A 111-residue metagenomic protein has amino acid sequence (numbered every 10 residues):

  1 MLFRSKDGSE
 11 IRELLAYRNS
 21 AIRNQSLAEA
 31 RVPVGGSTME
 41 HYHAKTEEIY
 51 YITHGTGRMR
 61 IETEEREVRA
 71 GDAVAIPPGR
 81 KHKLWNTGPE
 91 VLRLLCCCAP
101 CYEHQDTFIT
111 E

Functional and structural regions predicted by a protein language model:
M1-Q25, M39, D106-E111: A short, N-terminal "cap"/entry segment at the start of jelly-roll beta-barrel domains of the cupin/DSBH fold
E10, R23-A28, T38, E48 (+3 more regions): A generic structural signal for short beta-strands and their flanking turns/coil linkers
R23, P78-H104: Ligand-binding loop in jelly-roll beta-barrel domains
E29-P33, Y42-M59, C97: Short, conserved beta-strand element in jelly-roll/cupin
V34, K45-T46, E64, R80-K81 (+1 more regions): A generic "binding-loop/recognition-motif" signal
S37-M39, R58, V74, P78-L84: Histidine-centered metal-chelating micro-motifs
T38-A44, W85-T87, T107: Short histidine-centered beta-strand/loop micro-motifs that create catalytic or ligand/metal-coordination sites
T63-P78: Short acidic-glycine-tyrosine-enriched beta hairpin
